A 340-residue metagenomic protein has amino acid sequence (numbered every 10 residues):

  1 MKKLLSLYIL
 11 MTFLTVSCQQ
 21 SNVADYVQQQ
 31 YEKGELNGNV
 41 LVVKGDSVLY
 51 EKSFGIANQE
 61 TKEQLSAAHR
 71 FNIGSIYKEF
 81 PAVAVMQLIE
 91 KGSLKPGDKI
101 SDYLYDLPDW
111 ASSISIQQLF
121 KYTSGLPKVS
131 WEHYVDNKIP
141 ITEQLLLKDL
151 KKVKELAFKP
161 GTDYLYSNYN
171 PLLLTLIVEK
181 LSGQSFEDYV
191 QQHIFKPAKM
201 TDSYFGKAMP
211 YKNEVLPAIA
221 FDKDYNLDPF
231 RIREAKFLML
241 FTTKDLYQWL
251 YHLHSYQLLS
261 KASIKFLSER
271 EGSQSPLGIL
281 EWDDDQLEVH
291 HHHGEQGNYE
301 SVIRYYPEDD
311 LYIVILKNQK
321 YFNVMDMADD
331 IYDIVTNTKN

Functional and structural regions predicted by a protein language model:
M1-V23: Bacterial Sec-dependent N-terminal signal peptides
S21-F71, K95: Short, conserved catalytic-motif segment at the N-terminal edge
V27, V40, D46, R70-G97 (+3 more regions): Active-site SXXK
G55-Q59, F230, K320-Y321: A short acidic/small-residue loop/turn micro-motif
K95-W110, K196-A198: Short, glycine/proline-biased beta-turn/loop segments that scaffold the active-site neighborhood
A111-G297, S301-V302: Short, surface-exposed loop or secondary-structure junction motifs that flank catalytic or metal-binding residues
D285-E288, K320-N340: Short, gly/Ser/Thr-rich active-site loops of penicillin-recognizing serine hydrolases
H291, V302-R304, D309-Q319: Short, well-ordered beta-strand elements
